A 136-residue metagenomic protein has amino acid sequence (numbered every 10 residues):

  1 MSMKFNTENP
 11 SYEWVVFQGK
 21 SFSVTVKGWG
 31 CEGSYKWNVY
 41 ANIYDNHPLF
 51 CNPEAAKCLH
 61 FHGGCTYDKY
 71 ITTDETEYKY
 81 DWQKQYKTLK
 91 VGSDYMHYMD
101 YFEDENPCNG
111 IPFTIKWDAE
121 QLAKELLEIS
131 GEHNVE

Functional and structural regions predicted by a protein language model:
M1-E136: Acidic interaction surfaces
